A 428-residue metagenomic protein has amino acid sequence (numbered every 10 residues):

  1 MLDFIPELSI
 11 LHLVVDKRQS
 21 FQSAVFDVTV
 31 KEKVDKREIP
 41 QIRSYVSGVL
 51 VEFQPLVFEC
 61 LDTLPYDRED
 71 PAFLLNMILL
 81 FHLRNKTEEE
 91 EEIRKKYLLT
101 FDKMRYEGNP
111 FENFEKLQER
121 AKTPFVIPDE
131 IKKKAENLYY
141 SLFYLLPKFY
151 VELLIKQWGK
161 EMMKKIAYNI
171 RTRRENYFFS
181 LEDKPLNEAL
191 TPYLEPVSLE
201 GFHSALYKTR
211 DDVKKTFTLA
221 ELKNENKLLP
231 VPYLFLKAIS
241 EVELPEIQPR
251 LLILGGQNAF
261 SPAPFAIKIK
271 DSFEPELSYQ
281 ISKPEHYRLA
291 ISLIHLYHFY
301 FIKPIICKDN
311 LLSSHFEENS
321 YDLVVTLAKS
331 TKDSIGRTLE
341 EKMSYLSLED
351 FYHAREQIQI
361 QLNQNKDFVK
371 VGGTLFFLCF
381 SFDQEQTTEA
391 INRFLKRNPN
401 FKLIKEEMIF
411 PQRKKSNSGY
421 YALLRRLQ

Functional and structural regions predicted by a protein language model:
M1-A220: Class I Rossmann-like S-adenosyl-L-methionine
P232-I247: Conserved alpha-helix/loop element of class I SAM-dependent methyltransferases that forms part of the SAM/SAH-binding
Q248-Q257: Conserved class I S-adenosyl-L-methionine
N258-S272: Conserved SAM-binding loop of SAM-dependent methyltransferases across substrates and taxa, primarily the Class I
K270, V369-V371: Helix-to-beta-strand junctions that scaffold the AdoMet/dcAdoMet cofactor pocket in Class I SAM-dependent enzymes
K283-E317: S-adenosyl-L-methionine
E285, L289, M343-F368: Glycine-rich S-adenosyl-L-methionine
N310-T338, L348-R355, Q361, V371-Q428: C-terminal catalytic and target-recognition region of SAM-dependent MTase-like enzymes, primarily methyltransferases
